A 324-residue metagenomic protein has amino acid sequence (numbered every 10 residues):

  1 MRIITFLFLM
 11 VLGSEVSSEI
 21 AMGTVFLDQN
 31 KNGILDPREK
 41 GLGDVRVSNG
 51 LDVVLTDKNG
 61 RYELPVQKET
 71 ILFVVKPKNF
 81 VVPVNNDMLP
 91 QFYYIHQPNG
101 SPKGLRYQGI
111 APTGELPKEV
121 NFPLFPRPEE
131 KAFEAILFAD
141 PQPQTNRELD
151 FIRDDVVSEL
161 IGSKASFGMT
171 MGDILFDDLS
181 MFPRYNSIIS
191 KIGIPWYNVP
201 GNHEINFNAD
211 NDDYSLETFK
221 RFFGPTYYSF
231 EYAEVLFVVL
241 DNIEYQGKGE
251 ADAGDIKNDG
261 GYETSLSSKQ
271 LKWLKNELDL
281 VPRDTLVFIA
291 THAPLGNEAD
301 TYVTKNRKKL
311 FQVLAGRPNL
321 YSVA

Functional and structural regions predicted by a protein language model:
A21-L27, G60, F122: A short, amphipathic beta-strand motif
N32: Acidic carboxylate motifs that coordinate Ca2+ or other divalent cations, activating on Asp/Glu
L35-D36, G41, S48-P65: Short, acidic Ser/Thr/Gly-rich low-complexity loop/linker segments typical of extracellular and cell-surface proteins
R46, V53, K68-P98: A short, solvent-exposed beta-strand micro-motif common in secreted/extracellular proteins
Q91-F92, H96-N99, Q108-P112, M181-K275 (+2 more regions): Extended active-site neighborhood of metal-dependent phosphoesterases/phosphodiesterases
S101-P183: N-terminal active-site segment of His-dependent metallophosphoesterases
L137-A139, F167-D173, D177, W196-N202 (+2 more regions): Active-site neighborhood of phospho(di)ester-bond hydrolases with catalytic His/Asp-centered motifs
D284-A324: Long, structured stretches of catalytic cores involved in phosphate-ester chemistry, encompassing
